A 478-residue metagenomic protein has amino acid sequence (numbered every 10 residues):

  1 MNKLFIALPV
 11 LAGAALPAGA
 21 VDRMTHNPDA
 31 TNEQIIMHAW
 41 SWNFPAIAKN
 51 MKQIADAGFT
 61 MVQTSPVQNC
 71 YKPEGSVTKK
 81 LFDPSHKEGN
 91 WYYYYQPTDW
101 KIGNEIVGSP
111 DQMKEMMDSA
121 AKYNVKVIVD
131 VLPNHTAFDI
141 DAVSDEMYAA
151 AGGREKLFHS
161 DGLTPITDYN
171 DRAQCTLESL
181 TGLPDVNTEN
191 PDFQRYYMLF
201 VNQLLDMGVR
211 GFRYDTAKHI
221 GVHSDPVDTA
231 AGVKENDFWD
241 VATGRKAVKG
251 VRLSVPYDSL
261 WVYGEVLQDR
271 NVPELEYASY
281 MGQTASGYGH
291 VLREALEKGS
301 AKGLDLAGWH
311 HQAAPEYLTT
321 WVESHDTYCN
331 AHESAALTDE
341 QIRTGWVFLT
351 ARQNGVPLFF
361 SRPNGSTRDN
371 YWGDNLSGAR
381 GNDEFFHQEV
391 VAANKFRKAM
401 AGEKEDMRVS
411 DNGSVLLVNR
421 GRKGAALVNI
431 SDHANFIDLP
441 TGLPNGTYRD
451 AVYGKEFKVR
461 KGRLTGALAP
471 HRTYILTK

Functional and structural regions predicted by a protein language model:
M1-G19: Gram-negative bacterial Sec-dependent N-terminal signal peptides
V21-E33, K49-A55, P66-Y92, E115-V129 (+2 more regions): Active-site-proximal helices and loops of the catalytic beta/alpha 8
A30-Q34, C70-E115, A149-N187: Aromatic- and acidic-residue-enriched carbohydrate-binding clefts of CAZyme catalytic domains
I35-P45, G182-R195: Active-site mouth loops of central-metabolism enzymes
W42, Q53-A57, I140: Active-site-proximal N-terminal segment of extracellular/periplasmic enzymes that hydrolyze or transfer
V143-S144: Eukaryotic low-complexity intrinsically disordered regions
